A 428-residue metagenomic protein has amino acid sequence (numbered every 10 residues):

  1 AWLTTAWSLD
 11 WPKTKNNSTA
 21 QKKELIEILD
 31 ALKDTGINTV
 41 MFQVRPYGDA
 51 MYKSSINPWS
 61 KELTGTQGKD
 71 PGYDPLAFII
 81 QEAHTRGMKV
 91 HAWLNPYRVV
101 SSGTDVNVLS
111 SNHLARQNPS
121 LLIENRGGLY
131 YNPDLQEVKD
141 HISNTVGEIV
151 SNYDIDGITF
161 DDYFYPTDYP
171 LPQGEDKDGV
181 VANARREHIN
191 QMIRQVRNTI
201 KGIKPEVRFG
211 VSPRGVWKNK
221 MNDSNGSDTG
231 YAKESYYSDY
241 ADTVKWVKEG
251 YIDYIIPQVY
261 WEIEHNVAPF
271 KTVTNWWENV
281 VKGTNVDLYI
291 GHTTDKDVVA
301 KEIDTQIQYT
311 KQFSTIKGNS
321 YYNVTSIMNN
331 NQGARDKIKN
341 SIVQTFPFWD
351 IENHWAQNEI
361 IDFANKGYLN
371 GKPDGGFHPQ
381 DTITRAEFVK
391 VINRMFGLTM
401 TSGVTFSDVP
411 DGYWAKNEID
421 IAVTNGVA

Functional and structural regions predicted by a protein language model:
W2-K22, A92, Y97-N152, Y237-S238: Active-site-adjacent "subsite" loops/lids of carbohydrate-active enzymes
K23-D49, N152-G157, I316: Catalytic domains of carbohydrate-active enzymes, especially glycoside hydrolases
A31, F346-Q357, N365-K366, N370-A428: Feature responds to low-complexity, polar/acidic, surface-exposed segments characteristic of secreted/exported proteins
T35-P71: Aromatic-lined carbohydrate-binding/catalytic grooves of carbohydrate-active enzymes
I37-R45, G72-I123, T159, I193-N198 (+1 more regions): Glycine-rich, aromatic-flanked loop segments that form ligand/cofactor-binding clefts across common enzyme folds
A50-T64, R98-R126, Y163-V180, M221-K233: Aromatic- and acidic-residue-enriched segments that line the glycan-binding/catalytic groove of carbohydrate-active
K89-S101, T159-D162, R185-Y236, V286-K296: Aromatic-lined carbohydrate-recognition surfaces of secreted/lumenal glycan-active proteins
Y240-N266, W276-T345: Substrate-binding cleft of secreted/luminal carbohydrate-active enzymes
